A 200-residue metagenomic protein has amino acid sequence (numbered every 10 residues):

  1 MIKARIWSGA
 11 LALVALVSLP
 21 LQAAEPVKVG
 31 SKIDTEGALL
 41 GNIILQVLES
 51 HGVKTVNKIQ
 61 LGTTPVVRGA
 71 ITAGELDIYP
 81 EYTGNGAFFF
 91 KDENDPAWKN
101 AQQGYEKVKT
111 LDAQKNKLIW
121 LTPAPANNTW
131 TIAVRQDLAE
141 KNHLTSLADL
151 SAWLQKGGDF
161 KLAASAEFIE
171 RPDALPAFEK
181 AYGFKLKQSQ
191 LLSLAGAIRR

Functional and structural regions predicted by a protein language model:
S8-S18: Bacterial N-terminal signal peptides
L19-A23: Sec/Tat signal peptide C-region and signal peptidase I cleavage site
P26-I44, I59-T63, E167-E170: Extracytoplasmic "Venus flytrap"
T35, N57-G69, A166, K187-R199: Short helix-initiation/N-cap motifs at beta->coil->alpha
N42, V47, P65-L76, D92 (+2 more regions): Short helices/loops that flank or line small-molecule/ion binding pockets
I44-G52, L147-K187: Ligand-binding cleft/hinge of the Venus flytrap
Q60-T64, G74-A87, G104, S165 (+1 more regions): Beta->alpha turn/N-cap motifs
Q102-K161: A conserved helix-loop-strand patch within extracytoplasmic ligand-binding domains of the periplasmic binding
